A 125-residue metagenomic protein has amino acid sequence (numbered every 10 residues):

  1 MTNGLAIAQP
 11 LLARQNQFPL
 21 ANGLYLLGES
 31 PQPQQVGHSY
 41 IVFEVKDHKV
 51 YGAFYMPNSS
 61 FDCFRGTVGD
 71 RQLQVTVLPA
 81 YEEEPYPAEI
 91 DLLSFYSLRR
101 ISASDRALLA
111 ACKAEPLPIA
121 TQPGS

Functional and structural regions predicted by a protein language model:
T2-Q9: Acidic/polar low-complexity scaffolding segments in large eukaryotic proteins
Q9-Q35: Tryptophan-anchored aromatic micro-motifs
L27, V50-F54, L73-V77: Short hydrophobic/aromatic-rich beta-strand segments that constitute the beta-sheet cores of beta-sandwich/beta-barrel
Q35-R65: N-terminal glycine/threonine-rich, aromatic-flanked beta-hairpin/loop signature
R65-Q72: Amphipathic, hydrophobic secondary-structure cores in small proteins
Q72-S125: Beta-sheet ligand-binding and adhesion/scaffold domains
